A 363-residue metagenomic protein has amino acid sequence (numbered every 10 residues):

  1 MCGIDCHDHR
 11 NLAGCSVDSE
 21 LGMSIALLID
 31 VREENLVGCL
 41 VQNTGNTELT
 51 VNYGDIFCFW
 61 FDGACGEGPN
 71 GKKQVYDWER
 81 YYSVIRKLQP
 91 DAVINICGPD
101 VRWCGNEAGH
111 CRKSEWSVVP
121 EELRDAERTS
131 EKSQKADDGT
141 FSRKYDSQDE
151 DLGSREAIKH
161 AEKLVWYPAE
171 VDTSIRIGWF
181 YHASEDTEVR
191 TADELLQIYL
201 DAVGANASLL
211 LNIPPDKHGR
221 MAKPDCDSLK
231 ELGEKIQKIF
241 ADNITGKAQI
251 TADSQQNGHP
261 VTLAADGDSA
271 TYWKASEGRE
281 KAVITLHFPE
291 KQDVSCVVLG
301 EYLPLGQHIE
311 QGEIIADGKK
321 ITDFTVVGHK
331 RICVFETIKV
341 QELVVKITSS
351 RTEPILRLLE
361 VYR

Functional and structural regions predicted by a protein language model:
M1-H7, N11-E280, L286, V298-H308 (+5 more regions): Mature catalytic domains of secreted/periplasmic carbohydrate-active enzymes
K281, P289-C296, V340: Extended extracellular/luminal ectodomain segments enriched in beta-structured repeat modules
K291, G318-K319: Short loop segments at secondary-structure junctions
V294, I309-Q311: Exposed beta-strand and adjacent loop surfaces of beta-rich binding modules that mediate intermolecular recognition
R351-R363: Edge beta-strands of jelly-roll/beta-sandwich modules across compartments, strongly enriched in secreted/luminal
